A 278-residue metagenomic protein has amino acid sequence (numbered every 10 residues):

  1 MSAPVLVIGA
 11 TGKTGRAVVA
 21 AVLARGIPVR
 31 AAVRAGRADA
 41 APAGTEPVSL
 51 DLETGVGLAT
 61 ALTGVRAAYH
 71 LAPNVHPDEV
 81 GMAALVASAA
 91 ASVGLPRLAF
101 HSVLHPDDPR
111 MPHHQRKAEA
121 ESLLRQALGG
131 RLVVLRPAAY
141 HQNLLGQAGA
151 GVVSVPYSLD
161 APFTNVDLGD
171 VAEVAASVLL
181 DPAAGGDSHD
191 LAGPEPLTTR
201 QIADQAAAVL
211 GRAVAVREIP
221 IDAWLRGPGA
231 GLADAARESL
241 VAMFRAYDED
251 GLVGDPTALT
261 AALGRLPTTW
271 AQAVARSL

Functional and structural regions predicted by a protein language model:
S2-A40, E53-V56, T63-R66, N74-G81 (+5 more regions): Oxidoreductase cofactor-interface core, primarily capturing Rossmann-like NAD(P)-dependent enzymes
A43-G44: Acidic, glycine-centered active-site loop in nucleotide-sugar glycosyltransferases
V48-L50: Cofactor-binding loops of NAD(P)H-dependent oxidoreductases, dominated by short-chain dehydrogenase/reductases
L58, R110, H114, E249 (+1 more regions): A generic helix-loop boundary/linker signal
I221-L278: A hydrophobic C-terminal alpha-helical subdomain
